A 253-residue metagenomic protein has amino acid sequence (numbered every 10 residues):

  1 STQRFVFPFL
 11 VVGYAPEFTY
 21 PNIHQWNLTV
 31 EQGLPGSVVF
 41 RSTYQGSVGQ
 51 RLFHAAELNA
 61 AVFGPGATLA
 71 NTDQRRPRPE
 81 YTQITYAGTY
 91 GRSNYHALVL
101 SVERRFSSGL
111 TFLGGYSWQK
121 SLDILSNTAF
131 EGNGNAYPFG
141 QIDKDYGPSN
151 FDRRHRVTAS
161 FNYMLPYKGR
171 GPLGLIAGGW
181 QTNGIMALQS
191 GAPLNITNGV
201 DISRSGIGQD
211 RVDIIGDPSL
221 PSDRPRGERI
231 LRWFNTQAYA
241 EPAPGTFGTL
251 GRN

Functional and structural regions predicted by a protein language model:
Q3-N253: Short, solvent-exposed micro-motifs at the edges of structured domains
